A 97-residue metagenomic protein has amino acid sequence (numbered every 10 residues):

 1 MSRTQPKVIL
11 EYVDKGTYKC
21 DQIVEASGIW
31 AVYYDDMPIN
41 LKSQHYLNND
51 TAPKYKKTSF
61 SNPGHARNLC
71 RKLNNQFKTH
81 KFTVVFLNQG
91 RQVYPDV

Functional and structural regions predicted by a protein language model:
M1-Y46, T83-V84, V93-D96: Short N-terminal "domain-start" leader segments that mark the transition from disordered tails or signal peptides into
I23, N49-T51, N75: Sterically constrained small-residue positions within well-ordered secondary structures of folded domains
V32, P53, K72-L73: Generic hydrophobic, helix-prone segments enriched in Leu/Val/Ile
K42-H65, H80: A short, exposed loop/beta-hairpin motif centered on an aromatic-Gly-Thr core
F60-V97: Short, compact, well-ordered microdomains
